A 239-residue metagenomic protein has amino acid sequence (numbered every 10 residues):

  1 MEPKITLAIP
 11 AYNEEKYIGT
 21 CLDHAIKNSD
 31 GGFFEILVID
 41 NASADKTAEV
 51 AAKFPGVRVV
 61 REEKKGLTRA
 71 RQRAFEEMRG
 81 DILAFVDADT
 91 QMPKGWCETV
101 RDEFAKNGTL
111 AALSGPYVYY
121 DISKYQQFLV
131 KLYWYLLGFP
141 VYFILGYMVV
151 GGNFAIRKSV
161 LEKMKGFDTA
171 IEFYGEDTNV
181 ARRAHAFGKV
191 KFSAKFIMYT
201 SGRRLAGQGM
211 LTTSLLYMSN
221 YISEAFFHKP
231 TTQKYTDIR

Functional and structural regions predicted by a protein language model:
E14-K27: Short, well-formed alpha-helical segments that are part of the catalytic scaffolds of diverse glycosyltransferases
H24, D40-A48, T90: A conserved acidic beta->alpha catalytic loop
F33-A42, V60, A88: Short beta-strand/loop segment that forms part of the nucleotide-sugar
E62-M78: Glycine-rich, basic loop-to-helix element that forms the pyrophosphate-binding segment of sugar-nucleotide handling
L83: Short aromatic/hydrophobic "clamp" motif used to bind/position activated sugar donors
G95-Y125: Conserved donor NDP-sugar-binding/catalytic core segment of glycosyltransferases
S114-D121, Q127-M148: Short, flexible, basic/aromatic active-site loop/helix in glycosyltransferases
F173-V180: Acidic donor-binding loop at a coil-to-helix junction in glycosyltransferase catalytic cores that engages
